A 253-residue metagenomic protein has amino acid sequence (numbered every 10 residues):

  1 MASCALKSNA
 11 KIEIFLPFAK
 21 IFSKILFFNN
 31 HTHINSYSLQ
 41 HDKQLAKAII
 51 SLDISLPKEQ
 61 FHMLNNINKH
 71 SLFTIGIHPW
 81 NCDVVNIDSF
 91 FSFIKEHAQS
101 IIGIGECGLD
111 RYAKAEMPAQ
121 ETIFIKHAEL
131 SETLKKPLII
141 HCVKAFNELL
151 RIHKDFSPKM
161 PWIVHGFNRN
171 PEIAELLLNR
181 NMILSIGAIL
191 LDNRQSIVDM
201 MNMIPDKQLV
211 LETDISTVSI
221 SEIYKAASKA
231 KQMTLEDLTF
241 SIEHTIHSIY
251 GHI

Functional and structural regions predicted by a protein language model:
S3-I253: Mid-domain alpha/beta scaffold segments of enzyme catalytic cores
